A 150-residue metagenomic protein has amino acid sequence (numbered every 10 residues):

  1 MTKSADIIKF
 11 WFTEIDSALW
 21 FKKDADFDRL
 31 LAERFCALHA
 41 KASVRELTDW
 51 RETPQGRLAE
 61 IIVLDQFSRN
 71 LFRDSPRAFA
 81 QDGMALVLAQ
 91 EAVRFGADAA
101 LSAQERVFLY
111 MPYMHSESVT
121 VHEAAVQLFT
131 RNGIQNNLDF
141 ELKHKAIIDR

Functional and structural regions predicted by a protein language model:
M1-L58, V63-D74, F79-R150: Intrinsically disordered, low-complexity activation-like regions
